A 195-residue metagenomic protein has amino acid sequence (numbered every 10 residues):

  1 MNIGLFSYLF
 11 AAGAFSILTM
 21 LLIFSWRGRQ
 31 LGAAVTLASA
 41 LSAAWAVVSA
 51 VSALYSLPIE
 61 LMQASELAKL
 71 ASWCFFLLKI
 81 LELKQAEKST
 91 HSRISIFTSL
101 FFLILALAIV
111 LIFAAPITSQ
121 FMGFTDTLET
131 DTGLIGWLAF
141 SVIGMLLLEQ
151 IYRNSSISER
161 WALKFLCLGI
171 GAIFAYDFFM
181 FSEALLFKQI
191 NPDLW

Functional and structural regions predicted by a protein language model:
M1-S16, W26-M145, K164-D177, I190-W195: Individual alpha-helical transmembrane segments in multi-pass integral membrane proteins
P116-I117, I151-N154, S182: Membrane-embedded alpha-helical bundles that constitute the cytochrome b-like, heme-associated redox core of multi-pass
E149-L166: A long, hydrophobic alpha-helical segment
F181-N191: Transmembrane helix-loop junctions at the membrane interface of multipass transporters and ion channels
